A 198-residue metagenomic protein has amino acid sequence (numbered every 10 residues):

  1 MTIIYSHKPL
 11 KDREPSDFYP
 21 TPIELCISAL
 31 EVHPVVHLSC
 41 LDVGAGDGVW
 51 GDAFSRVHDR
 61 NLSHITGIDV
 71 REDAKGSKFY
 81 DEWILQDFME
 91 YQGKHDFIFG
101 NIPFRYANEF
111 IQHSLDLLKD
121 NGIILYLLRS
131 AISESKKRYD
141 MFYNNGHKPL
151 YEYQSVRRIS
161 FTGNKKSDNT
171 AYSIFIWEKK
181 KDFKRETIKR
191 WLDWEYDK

Functional and structural regions predicted by a protein language model:
M1-K198: Class I S-adenosyl-L-methionine-dependent methyltransferase catalytic core
